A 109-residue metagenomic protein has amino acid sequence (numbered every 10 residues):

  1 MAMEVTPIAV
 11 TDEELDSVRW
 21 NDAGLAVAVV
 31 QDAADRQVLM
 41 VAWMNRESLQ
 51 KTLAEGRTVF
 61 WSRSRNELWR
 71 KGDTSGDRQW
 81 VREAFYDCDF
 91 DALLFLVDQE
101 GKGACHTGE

Functional and structural regions predicted by a protein language model:
A2-A26, Q31-M40, M44-E109: C-terminal binding/interaction regions
